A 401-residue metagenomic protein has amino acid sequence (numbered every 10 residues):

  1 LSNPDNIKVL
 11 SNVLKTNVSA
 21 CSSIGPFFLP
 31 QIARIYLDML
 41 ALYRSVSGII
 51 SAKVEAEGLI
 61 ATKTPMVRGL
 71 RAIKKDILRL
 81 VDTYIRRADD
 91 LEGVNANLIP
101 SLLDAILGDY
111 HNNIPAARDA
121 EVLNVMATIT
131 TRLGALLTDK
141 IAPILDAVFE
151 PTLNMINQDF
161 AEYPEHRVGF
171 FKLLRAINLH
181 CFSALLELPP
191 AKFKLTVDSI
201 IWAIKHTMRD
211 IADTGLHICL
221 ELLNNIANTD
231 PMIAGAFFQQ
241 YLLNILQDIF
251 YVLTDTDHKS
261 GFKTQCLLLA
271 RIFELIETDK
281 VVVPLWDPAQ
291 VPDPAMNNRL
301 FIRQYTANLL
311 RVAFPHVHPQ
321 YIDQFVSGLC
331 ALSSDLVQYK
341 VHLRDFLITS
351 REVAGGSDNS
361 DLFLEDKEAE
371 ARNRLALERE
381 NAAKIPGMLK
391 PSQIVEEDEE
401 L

Functional and structural regions predicted by a protein language model:
L1-L401: Karyopherin-beta/Importin-beta family HEAT-repeat alpha-solenoid scaffold
